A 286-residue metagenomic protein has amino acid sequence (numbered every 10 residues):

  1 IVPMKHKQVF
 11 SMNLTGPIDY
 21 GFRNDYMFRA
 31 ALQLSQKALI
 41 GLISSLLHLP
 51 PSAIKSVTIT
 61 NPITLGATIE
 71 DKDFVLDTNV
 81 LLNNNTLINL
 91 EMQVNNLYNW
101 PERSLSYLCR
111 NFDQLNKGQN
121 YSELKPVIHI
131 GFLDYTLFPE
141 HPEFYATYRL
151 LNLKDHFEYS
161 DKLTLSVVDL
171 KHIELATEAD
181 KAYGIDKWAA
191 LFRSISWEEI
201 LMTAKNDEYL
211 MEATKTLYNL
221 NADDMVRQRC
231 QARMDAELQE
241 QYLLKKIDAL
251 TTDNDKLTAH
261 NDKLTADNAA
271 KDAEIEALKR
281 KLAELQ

Functional and structural regions predicted by a protein language model:
I1-T164: Accessory alpha/beta interaction modules
P3-G16, I88-Q93, A190-Q286: Short, charged alpha-helical interaction segments and adjacent helix-coil junctions
P17, G21, L32, E178-K181 (+2 more regions): Intrinsic-disorder-associated interaction segments
V94, G131-T136, N152, D169-E174 (+2 more regions): Generic secondary-structure microfeatures
H141-E143, T177-K181, R229-C230: Short conserved micro-motifs at the rims of enzyme active sites and ligand-binding pockets
D161, L165-M211: An acidic, glycine-/histidine-flanked metal-binding catalytic module
